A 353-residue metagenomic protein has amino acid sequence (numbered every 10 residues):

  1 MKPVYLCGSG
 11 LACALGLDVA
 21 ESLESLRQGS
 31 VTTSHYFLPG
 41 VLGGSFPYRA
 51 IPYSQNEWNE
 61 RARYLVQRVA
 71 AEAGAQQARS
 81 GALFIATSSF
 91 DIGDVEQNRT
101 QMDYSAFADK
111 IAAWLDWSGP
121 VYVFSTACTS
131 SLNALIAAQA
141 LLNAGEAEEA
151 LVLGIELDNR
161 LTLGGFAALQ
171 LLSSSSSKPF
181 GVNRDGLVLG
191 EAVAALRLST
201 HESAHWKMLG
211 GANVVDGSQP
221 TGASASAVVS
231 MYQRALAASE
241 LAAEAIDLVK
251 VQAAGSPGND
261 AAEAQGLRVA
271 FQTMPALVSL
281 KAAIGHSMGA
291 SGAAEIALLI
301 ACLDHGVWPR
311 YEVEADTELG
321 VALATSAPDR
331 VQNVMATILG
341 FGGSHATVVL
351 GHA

Functional and structural regions predicted by a protein language model:
K2-C13, L17-P47, L172, S176-S239 (+1 more regions): Condensing-enzyme catalytic core mediating Claisen C-C bond formation in acyl metabolism
A12, T87-D91, A127-S130, G154-N159 (+6 more regions): Acidic, glycine-rich active-site loops and adjacent beta-strand->loop/helix elements that engage anionic groups
T33-E60, F90-Q139, E146, T162-G164 (+2 more regions): Conserved catalytic cysteine-centered active-site region of acyl-thioester-dependent Claisen-condensing enzymes
S54-G81: Glycine-rich, N-terminal phosphate-binding loop and its surrounding beta-alpha-beta segment
E72-A82, D109-P120, N143-L151, S173-G181 (+5 more regions): Structural signature of cysteine-dependent C-C bond-forming condensing enzymes
D94-N98, L161-G165, S218-G222, D260-A262 (+1 more regions): Short acidic, glycine/serine/threonine-rich loops at helix termini
A138, V193-S199, I296-I300: Alpha-helical metal-binding/catalytic segments enriched in His/Glu/Asp
